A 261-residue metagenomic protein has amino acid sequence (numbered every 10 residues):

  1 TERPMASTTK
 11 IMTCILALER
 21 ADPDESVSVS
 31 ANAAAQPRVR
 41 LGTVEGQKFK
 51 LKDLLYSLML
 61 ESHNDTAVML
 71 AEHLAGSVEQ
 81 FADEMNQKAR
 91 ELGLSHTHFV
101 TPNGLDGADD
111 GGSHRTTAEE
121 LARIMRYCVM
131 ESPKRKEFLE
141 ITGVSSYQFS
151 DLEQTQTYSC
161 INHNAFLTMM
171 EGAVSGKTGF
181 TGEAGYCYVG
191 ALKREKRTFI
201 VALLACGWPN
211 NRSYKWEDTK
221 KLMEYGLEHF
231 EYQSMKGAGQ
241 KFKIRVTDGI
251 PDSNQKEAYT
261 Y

Functional and structural regions predicted by a protein language model:
T1-R123, C128-P133: Active-site-adjacent loops and short helices of periplasmic peptidoglycan-processing enzymes
L94, G112-Y261: Domain-terminus/edge residues, biased toward the C-terminal soluble/receptor-binding domains of extracytoplasmic
